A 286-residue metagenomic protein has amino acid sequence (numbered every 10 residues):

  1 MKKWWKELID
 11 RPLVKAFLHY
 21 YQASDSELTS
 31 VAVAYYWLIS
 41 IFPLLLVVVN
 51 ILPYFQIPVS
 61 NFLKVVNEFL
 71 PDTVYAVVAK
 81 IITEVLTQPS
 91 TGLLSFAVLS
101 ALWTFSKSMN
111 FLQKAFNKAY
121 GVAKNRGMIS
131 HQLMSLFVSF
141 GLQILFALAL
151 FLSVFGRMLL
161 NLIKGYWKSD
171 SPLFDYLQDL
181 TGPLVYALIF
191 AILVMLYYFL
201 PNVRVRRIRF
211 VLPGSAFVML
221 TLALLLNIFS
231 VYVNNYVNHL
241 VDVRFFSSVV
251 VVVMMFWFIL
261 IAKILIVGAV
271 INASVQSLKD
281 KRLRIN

Functional and structural regions predicted by a protein language model:
M1-N286: Membrane-embedded alpha-helices and immediately adjacent juxtamembrane helical segments in alpha-helical membrane
